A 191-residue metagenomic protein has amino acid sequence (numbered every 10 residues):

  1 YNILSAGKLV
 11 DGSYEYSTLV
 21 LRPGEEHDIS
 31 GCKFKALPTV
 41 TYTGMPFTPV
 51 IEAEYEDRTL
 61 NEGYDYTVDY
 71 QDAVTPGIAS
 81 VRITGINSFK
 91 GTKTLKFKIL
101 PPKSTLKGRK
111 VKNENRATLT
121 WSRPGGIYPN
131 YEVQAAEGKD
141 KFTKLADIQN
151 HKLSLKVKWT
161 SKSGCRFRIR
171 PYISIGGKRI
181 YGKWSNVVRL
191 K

Functional and structural regions predicted by a protein language model:
Y1-E26: A sequence-level/structural motif corresponding to short, flexible coil/turn segments enriched in small polar residues
K8, T84-S88, R170-S174: Beta-strand-rich extracellular modules
G12, I86-T94, G177-K183: Short, exposed coil/turn segments at beta-strand boundaries within extracellular/luminal domains
E26-T59: Solvent-exposed, low-complexity, repeat-rich "mucin-like" stalks and linkers
R58-G91: Serine/threonine-rich, repeat-prone extracellular segments and beta-strand-based repeat modules of secreted/surface
L100-G126, K178-K191: Pro/Thr/Ser/Gly-rich low-complexity, intrinsically disordered linker/stalk tracts
E132-K162: Recognizes extended acidic, P/S/T-rich segments that occur within or adjacent to Ig-like beta-sandwich modules
V157-R179: Beta-strand-rich modules
